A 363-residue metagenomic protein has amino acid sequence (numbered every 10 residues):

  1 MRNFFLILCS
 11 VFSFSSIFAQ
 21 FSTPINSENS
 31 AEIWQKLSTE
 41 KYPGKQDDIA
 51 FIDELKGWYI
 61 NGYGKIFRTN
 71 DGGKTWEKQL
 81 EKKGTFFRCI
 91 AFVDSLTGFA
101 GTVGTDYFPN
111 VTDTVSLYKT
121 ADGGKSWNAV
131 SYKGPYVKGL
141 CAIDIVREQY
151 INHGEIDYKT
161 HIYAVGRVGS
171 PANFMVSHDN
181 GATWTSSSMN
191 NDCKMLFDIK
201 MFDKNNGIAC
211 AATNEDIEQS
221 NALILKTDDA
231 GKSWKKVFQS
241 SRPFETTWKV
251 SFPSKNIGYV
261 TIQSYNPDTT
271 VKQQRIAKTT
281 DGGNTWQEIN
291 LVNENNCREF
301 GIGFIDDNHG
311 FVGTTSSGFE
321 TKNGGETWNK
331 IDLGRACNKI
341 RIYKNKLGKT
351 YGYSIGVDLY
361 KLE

Functional and structural regions predicted by a protein language model:
M1-T23: Bacterial Sec-dependent N-terminal signal peptides
P24-S38, G64-L80, S116-K133, M175-S188 (+4 more regions): Asp-box/BNR beta-propeller loop motif
E40-Y63: Beta-strand-rich domains and repeat architectures in extracellular enzymes and scaffolds, especially beta-propellers
Q46-D48, F86-I90, K138-I145, K194-K200 (+3 more regions): Repeated scaffold domains used in trafficking and secretory/extracellular systems, primarily beta-propellers
K56-W58, T97-A100, D157-A164, N205-A209 (+3 more regions): Entry beta-strands of beta-propeller and related beta-repeat scaffolds
N61, G101-G104, A164-R167, C210-T213 (+3 more regions): Recurrent small/Gly-Pro-centered beta-turn motifs in extracellular repeat architectures
T105-P109, V168-P171, N214-I217, Y265-T269 (+1 more regions): Short glycine/acidic-enriched loop and turn motifs that connect beta-strands
R341-E363: Blade-level signature of beta-propeller repeat domains, shared across WD40, Kelch, NHL, RCC1 and BNR/Asp-box propellers
